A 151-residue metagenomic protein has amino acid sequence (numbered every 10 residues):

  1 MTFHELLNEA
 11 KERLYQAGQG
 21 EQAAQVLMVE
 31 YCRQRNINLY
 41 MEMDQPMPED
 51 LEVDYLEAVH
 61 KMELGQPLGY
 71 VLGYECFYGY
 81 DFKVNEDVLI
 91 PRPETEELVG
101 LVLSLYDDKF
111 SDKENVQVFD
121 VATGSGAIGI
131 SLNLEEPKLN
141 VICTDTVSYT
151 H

Functional and structural regions predicted by a protein language model:
M1-Y40, D44-M47: Non-catalytic accessory regions of SAM-dependent methyltransferases
V29-L105: Conserved AdoMet
L105-K113: Alpha-helix termini
E114-A122: Conserved class I S-adenosyl-L-methionine
A127-P137: Conserved SAM-binding loop of SAM-dependent methyltransferases across substrates and taxa, primarily the Class I
N140-D145: Conserved SAM-binding motif I beta-strand of class I
T150-H151: Conserved small/polar residues in nucleotide/adenosyl-binding loops
